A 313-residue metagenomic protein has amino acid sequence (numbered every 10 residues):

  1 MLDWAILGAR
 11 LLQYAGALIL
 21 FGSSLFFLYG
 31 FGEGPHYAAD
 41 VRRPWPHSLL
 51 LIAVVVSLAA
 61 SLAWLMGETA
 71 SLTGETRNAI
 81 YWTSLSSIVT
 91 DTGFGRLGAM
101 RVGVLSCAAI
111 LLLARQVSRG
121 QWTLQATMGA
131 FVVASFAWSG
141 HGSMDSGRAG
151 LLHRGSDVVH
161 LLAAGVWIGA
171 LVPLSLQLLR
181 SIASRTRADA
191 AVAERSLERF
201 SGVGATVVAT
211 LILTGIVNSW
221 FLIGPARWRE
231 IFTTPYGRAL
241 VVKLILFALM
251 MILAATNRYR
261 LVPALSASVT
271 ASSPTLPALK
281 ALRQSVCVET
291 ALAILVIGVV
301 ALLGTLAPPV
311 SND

Functional and structural regions predicted by a protein language model:
M1-D313: Polytopic transmembrane helical bundles with strong interfacial aromatic enrichment
